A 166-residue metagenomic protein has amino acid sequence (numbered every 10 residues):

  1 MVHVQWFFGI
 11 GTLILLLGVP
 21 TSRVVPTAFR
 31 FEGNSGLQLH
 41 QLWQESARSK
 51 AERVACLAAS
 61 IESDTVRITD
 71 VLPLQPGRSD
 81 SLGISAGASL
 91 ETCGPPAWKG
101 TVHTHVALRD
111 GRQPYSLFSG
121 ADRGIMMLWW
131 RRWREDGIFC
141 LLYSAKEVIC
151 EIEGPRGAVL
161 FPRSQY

Functional and structural regions predicted by a protein language model:
V2-A28: Bacterial Sec-dependent signal peptides at the C-terminal "C-region" and cleavage site
G18-W98, V106-Y166: Conserved beta-strand-loop surface patch within small alpha/beta domains used for substrate/adaptor or ligand engagement
